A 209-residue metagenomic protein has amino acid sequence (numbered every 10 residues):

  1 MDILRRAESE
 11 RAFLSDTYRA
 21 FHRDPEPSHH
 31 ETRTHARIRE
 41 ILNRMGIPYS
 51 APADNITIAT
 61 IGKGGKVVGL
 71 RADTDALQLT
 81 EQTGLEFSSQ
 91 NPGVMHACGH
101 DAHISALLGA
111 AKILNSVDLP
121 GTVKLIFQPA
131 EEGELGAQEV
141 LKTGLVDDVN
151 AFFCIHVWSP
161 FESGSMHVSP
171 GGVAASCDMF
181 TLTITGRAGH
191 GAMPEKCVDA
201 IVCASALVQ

Functional and structural regions predicted by a protein language model:
M1-H96, S105, G109-L119: Acidic/His- and Gly-rich active-site-bordering loop/insert found across diverse amide/peptide-bond hydrolases
I56, L77-L79, L85-M95, D101-A102 (+1 more regions): Histidine/acidic-residue-rich, glycine-tolerant segments that coordinate divalent metal ions
